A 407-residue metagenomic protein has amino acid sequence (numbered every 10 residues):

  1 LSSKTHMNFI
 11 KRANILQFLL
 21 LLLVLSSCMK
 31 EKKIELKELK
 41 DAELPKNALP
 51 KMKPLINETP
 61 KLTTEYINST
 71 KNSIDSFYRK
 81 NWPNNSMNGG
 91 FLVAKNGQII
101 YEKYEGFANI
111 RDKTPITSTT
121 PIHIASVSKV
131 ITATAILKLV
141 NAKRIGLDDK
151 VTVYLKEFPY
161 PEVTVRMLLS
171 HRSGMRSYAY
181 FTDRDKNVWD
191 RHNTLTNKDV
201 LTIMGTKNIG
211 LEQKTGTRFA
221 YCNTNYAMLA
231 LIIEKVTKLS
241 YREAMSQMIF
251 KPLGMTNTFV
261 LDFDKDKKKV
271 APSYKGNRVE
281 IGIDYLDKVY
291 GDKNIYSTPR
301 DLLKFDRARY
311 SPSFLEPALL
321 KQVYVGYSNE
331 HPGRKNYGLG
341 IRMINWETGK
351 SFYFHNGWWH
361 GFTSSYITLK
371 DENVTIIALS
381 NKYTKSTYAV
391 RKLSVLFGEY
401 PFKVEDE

Functional and structural regions predicted by a protein language model:
L25-S27: C-terminal motif of bacterial Sec signal peptides marking the signal peptidase cleavage site
M29-E31: Bacterial signal peptide processing site
M52-I56, F107-Y221: Active-site-proximal loop and beta-strand segments within enzyme catalytic domains
T63-I122, G146: Short, conserved catalytic-motif segment at the N-terminal edge
Y78, F91, G97, T120-D148 (+3 more regions): Active-site SXXK
V163-H360: Short, surface-exposed loop or secondary-structure junction motifs that flank catalytic or metal-binding residues
T348-K350, T384-E407: Short, gly/Ser/Thr-rich active-site loops of penicillin-recognizing serine hydrolases
S365-K382: Short, well-ordered beta-strand elements
